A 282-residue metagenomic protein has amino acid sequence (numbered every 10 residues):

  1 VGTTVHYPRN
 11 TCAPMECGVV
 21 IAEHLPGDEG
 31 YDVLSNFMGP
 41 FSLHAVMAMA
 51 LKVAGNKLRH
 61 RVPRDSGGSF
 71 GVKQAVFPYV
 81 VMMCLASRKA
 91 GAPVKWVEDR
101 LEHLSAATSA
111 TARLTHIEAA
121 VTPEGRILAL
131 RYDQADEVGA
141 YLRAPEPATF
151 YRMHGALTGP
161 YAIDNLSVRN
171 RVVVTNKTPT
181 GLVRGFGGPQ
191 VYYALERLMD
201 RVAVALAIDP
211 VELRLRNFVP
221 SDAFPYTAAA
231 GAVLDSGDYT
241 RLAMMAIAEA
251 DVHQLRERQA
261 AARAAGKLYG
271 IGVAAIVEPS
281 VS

Functional and structural regions predicted by a protein language model:
V1-S282: Structural alpha/beta core scaffold segments of enzyme domains
